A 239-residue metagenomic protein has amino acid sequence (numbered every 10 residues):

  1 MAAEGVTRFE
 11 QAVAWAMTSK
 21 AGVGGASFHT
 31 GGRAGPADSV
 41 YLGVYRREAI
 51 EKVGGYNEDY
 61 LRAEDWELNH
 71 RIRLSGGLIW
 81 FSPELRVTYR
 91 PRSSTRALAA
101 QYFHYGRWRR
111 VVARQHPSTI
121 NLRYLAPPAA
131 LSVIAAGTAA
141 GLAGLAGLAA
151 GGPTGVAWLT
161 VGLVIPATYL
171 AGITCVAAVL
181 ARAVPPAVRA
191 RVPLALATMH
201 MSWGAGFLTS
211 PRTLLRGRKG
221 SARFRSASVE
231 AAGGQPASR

Functional and structural regions predicted by a protein language model:
M1-A2, V13-L42, E51, R110 (+1 more regions): Short, flexible, basic/aromatic active-site loop/helix in glycosyltransferases
M1-S19, L78, E84-R90: Conserved donor NDP-sugar-binding/catalytic core segment of glycosyltransferases
A2, G35-Y45, G54, L61 (+2 more regions): Short glycine- and hydrophobic/aromatic-rich loop-to-beta-strand nucleating segment in the catalytic cores
S39, T213-R239: Short linear elements at protein peripheries
E48-K52, R86: Short, well-ordered alpha-helical scaffold segment located in the soluble/lumenal catalytic or ligand-binding core
N57-I120: Catalytic donor/gating beta->alpha subdomain of glycosyltransferases that bind UDP-sugars
L122-A129: Select subsegments of transmembrane alpha-helices in polytopic membrane proteins, especially boundary-proximal
A130-R216: Membrane-embedded multi-pass helical conduit in multi-pass membrane proteins, especially envelope-biosynthetic
